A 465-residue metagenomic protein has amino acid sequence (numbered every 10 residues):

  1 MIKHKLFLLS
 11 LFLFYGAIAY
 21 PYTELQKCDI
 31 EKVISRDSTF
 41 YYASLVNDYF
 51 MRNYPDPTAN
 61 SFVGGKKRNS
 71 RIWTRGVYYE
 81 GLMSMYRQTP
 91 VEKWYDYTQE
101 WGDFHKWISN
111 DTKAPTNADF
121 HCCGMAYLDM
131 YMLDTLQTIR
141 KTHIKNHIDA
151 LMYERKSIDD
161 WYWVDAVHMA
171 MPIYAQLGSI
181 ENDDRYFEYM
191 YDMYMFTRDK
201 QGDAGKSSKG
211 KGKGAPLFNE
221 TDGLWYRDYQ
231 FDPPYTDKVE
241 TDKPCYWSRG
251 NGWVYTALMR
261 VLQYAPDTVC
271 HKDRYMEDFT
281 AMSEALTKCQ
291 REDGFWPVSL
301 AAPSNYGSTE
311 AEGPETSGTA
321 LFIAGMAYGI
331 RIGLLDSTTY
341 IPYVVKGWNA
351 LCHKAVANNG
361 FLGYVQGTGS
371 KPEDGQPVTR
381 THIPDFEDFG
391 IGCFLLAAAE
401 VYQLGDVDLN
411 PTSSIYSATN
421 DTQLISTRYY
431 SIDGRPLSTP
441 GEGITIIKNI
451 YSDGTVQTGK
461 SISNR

Functional and structural regions predicted by a protein language model:
M1-L8: Bacterial N-terminal signal peptides that target proteins for export
L11-A19: Hydrophobic h-region of N-terminal signal peptides that target proteins for export in Gram-negative bacteria
Y22-G76, S84, Q88-G124, M130-L133 (+4 more regions): CBM-like carbohydrate-recognition segments
T138-P172: Asp-box/WD-like beta-propeller blade repeats and closely related beta-sheet repeat scaffolds
V164-D165, A175-A301, S308-I323, L335-G375 (+3 more regions): Extended ligand-binding clefts on enzyme/binding-domain cores
V407-R435: Residue-level detector of functionally pivotal "anchor" positions at catalytic/ligand-binding pockets or at interdomain
I446-R465: C-terminal tail/sorting-segment detector
